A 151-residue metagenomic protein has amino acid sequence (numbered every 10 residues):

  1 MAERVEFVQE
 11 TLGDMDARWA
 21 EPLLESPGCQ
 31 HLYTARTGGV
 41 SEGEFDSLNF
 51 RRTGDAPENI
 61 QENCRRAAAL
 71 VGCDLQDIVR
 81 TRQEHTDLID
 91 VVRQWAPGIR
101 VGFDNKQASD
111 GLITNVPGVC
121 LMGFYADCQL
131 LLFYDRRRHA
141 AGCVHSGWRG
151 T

Functional and structural regions predicted by a protein language model:
M1-W19: Short, Gly/Pro- and small/polar-rich lid/capping loops
E21-R66, V71: Intrinsically disordered, low-complexity, positively charged segments
P57-S146: Phosphate-centric recognition/catalysis
W148-T151: N-terminal nucleophile
